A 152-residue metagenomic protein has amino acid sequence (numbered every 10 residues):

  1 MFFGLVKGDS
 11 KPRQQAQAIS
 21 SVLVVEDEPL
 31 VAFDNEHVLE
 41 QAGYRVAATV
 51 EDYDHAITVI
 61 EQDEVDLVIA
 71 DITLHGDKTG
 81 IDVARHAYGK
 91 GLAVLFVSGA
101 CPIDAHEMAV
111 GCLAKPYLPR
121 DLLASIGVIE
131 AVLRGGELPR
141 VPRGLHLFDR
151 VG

Functional and structural regions predicted by a protein language model:
M1-S21, L118-G152: Non-catalytic signal-transmission and effector/linker regions of two-component phosphorelay proteins
E26: Conserved acidic carboxylate
F33-H37, Q41: Charged docking surfaces used in two-component/phosphorelay signaling
E36-H37, T49-L67, H75: Acidic, metal-coordinating helix/loop segments flanking the phosphotransfer/catalytic sites of two-component signaling
E61-D63, H86-L92: Conserved phosphotransfer cores of two-component systems
A70-Y88: Conserved phosphotransfer microenvironments
K115: A Lys-centered signature of the CheY-like receiver
